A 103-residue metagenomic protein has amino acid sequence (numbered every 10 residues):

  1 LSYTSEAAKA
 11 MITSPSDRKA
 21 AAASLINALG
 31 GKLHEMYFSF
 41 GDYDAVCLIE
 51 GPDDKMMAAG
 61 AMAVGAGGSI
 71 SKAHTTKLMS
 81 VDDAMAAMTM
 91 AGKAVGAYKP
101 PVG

Functional and structural regions predicted by a protein language model:
L1-N27, K32, Y43, K55 (+1 more regions): Short S/T/G/P-rich N-terminal loop/turn motif that feeds into the first structured element of a domain
L1-S2, Y37-A61: Short, well-ordered beta-strand segments in beta-rich or mixed alpha/beta enzyme and ligand-binding folds
K9-A10, F38, T76: Flexible, active-site-adjacent loop/turn segments at secondary-structure boundaries
I12-S14, L48-I49, G60-M62, T75 (+1 more regions): Surface-exposed beta-strand edges and their flanking turn/coil or helix-capping segments
G30-Y37, K72-H74: A short linear hydrophobic-aromatic micro-motif
G51-M79: An amphipathic, aromatic/His-enriched active-site/gating alpha helix that lines ligand/cofactor pockets
